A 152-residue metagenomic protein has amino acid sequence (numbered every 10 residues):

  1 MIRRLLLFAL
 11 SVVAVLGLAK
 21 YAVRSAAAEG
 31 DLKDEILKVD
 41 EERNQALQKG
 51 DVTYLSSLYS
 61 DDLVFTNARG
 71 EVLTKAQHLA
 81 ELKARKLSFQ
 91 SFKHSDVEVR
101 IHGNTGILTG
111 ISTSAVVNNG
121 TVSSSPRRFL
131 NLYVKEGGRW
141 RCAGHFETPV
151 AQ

Functional and structural regions predicted by a protein language model:
M1-A9: Bacterial N-terminal signal peptides that target proteins for export
L7, L18-L58, D62-Q152: A beta-strand edge to alpha-helix "cap/lid" segment located at domain peripheries
V12-L18: Hydrophobic h-region of N-terminal signal peptides that target proteins for export in Gram-negative bacteria
